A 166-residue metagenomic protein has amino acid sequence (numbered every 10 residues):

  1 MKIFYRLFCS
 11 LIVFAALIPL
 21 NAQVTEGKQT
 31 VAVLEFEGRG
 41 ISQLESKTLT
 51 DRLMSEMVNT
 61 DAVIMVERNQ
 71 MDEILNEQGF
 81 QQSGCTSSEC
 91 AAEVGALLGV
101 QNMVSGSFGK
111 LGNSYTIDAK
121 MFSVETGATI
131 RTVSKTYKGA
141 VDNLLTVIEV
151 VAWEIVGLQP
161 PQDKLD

Functional and structural regions predicted by a protein language model:
M1-R6: Positively charged n-region of N-terminal signal peptides that target proteins for export
L7-P19: Bacterial N-terminal signal peptides
A16, A32, V104: Conserved Rossmann-like nucleotide-binding pocket used by diverse enzymes that bind dinucleotide cofactors
Q23-A32, T50-D51, E56, T60 (+3 more regions): C-terminal/domain-edge helix-coil "capping" segments
Q29-R39, L75: Acidic/histidine-rich, surface-exposed loop or edge segments in extracytoplasmic proteins
F36-R39, V63, R68-M71, F80 (+3 more regions): Solvent-exposed coil/turn segments that connect beta secondary-structure elements in extracytoplasmic/periplasmic
G40-L44, T146: Residues that form or flank phosphate/diphosphate-binding pockets in enzymes that use nucleotide phosphates
L44-D51, T60-S105, G109-Y115: Short, solvent-exposed, polar/charged sequence segments at loop or secondary-structure edges
